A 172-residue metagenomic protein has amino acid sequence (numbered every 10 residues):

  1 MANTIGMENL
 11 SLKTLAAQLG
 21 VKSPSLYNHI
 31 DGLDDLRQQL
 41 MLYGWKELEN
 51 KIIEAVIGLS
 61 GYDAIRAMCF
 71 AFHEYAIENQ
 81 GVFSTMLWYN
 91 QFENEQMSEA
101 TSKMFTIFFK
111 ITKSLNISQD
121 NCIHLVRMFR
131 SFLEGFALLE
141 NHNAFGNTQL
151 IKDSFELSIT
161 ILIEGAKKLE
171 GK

Functional and structural regions predicted by a protein language model:
A2, D35-G44, F83-M86, N90 (+1 more regions): Alpha-helical DNA-contacting segments of helix-turn-helix folds
N3, E8-N9, G20, N28-I53 (+1 more regions): An amphipathic alpha-helix adjacent to DNA-recognition modules
K13, K22-P24: Residues within helix-turn-helix
A16: The alpha-helix within a helix-turn-helix
L42-A67, S98, F105-S114: Amphipathic alpha-helical linker/stalk segments
I53-G81, Q119, L125-F129: Hydrophobic alpha-helical connector segments
T85, S131-T148, L162-G171: Amphipathic C-terminal alpha-helical segment
Q91-M128, Q149-E164: Amphipathic alpha-helical packing segments from all-alpha helical-bundle domains
